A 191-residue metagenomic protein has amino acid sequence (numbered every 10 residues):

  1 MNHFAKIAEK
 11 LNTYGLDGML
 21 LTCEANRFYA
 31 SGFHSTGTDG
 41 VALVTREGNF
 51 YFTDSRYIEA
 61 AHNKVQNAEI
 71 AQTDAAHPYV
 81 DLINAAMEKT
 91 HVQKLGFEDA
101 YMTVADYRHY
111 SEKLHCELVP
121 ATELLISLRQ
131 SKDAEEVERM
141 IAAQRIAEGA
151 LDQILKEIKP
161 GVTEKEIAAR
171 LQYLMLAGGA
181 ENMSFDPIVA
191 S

Functional and structural regions predicted by a protein language model:
M1-F50, V80-D81, E88-H91, E112 (+2 more regions): Terminal domain-start leader segments
T22-E24, T53-S55, D74, F97-M102: Structural motif
A25, Y57, L124: A generic "binding-loop/recognition-motif" signal
N26-F28, E59, T103: Glycine-rich nucleotide phosphate-binding loop and flanking beta-alpha elements of Rossmann-like dinucleotide-binding
A30-G32, A61, D106-R108: Short glycine-/acidic-enriched loop or helix-start segments at secondary-structure transitions that form or flank
E47, F52-D81, A85: Compact, glycine/acidic-enriched structural inserts
P78-M183: Flexible, acidic/His-enriched mid-domain "rim/lid" segments that flank
N182-S191: Acidic, glycine-rich loop-and-beta core segments that form the ion-binding/anion-interacting portion of active sites
